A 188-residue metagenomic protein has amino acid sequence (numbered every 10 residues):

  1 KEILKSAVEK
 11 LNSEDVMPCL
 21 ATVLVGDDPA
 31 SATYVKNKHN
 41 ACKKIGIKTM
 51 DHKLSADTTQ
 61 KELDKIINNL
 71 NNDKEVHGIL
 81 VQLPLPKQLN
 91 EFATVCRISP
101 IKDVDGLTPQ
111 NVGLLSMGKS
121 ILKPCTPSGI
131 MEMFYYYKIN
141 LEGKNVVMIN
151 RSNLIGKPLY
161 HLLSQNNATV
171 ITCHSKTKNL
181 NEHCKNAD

Functional and structural regions predicted by a protein language model:
K1-V16: Positively charged, low-complexity intrinsically disordered leader regions
M17-D27: Short beta-strand segments enriched in small/hydrophobic residues
L20, C42-A56, V170-C173: Short beta-strand elements in bilobed, periplasmic/extracellular small-molecule ligand-binding domains
L24, L80-P84, I149: Short beta-strand segments
V25-N40, I121-D188: Glycine-rich phosphate/diphosphate-binding loop of Rossmann-like nucleotide-binding domains
K44-G46, N69-N71, I98-I101, C184: Non-catalytic terminal and connector segments of soluble metabolic enzymes
E62-K74: Short, well-structured alpha-helical segments in soluble
N72, Q82-S128: Glycine/small-residue-rich loop that forms an oxyanion/phosphate-binding "nest" at active or ligand-binding sites
